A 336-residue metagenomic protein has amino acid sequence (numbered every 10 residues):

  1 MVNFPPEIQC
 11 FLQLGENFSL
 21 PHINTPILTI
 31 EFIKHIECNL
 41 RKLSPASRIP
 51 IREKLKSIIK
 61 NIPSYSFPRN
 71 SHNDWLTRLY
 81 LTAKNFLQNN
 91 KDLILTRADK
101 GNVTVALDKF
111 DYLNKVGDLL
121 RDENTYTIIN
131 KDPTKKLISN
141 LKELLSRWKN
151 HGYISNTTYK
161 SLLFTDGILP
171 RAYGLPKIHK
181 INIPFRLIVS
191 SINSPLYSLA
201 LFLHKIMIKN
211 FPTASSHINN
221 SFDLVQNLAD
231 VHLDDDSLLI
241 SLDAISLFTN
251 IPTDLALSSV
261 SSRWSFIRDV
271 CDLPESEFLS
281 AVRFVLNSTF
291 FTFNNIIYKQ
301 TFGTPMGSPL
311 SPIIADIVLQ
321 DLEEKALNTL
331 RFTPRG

Functional and structural regions predicted by a protein language model:
M1-A172: Non-catalytic, polymerase-adjacent accessory regions of viral genome-replication enzymes
T104-A106, K115-V116, I183-R186, Y197-L199 (+3 more regions): Short helix/loop capping segments that flank catalytic or ligand/cofactor-binding pockets
R171, P184, D235-S237: Conserved catalytic motifs of the protein kinase core domain
K180, P195, I245-L247: Short, solvent-exposed loop/turn segments at secondary-structure junctions
S191, P195, S237: Catalytic nucleotidyl-transfer cores of nucleotide-processing enzymes
L203: Beta-strand-loop-alpha "switch" segments that mediate conformational coupling across diverse proteins
I206, S216-I218, F222-Q226, D230-G336: Conserved polymerase palm-domain catalytic core
